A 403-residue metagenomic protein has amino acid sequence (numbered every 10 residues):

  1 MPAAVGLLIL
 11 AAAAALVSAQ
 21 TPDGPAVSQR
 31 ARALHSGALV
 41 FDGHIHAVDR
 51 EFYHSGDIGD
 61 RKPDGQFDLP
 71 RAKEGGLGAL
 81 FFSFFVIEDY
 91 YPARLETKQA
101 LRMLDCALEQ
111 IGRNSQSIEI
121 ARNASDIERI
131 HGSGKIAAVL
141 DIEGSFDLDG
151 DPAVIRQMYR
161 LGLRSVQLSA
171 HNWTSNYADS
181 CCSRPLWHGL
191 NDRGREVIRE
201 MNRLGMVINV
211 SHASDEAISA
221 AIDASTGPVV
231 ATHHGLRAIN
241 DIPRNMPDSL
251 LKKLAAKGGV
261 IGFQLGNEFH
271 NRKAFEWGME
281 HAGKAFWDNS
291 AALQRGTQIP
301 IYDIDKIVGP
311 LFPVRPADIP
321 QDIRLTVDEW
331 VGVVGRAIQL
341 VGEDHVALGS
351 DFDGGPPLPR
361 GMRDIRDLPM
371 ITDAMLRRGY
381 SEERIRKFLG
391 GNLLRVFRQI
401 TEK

Functional and structural regions predicted by a protein language model:
A3-A15: Bacterial N-terminal signal peptides
L16-H188, D241-K403: N-terminal hydrophobic targeting/anchoring segments and the immediately downstream early-domain regions of hydrolases
D151-I155, A217-G227: Distinct, well-ordered alpha-helical segments
G189-N202, A221-V229: Alpha-helix-loop-beta-strand connector modules within alpha/beta enzyme cores
E196-V210, S214-A220, D248-A256, R336: Substrate-binding cleft of carbohydrate-active enzyme catalytic domains
D215-E216, L236-A238, N267-H270: Short, catalytically relevant binding-site loops at active-site mouths
I222-H233, R237-I239, R244: His/Asp/Glu-rich metal/cofactor-coordinating catalytic motifs and the adjacent surface-exposed loops that frame enzyme
